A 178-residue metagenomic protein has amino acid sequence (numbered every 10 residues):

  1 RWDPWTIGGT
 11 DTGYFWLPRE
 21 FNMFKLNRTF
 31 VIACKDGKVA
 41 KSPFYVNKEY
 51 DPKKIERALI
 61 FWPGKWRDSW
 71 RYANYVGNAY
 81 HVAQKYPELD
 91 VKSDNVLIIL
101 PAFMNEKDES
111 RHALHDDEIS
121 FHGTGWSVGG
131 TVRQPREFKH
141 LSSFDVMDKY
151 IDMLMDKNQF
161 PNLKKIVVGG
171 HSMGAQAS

Functional and structural regions predicted by a protein language model:
R1-A58, W66, W70-L97, F121 (+4 more regions): A domain-start/cap signature at the N-terminus of enzymes
M23, M104, M147, M153-M155 (+1 more regions): Detector for methionine-enriched segments
K65, P101-E106: Short beta-to-alpha linker loops that shape the active-site pocket of alpha/beta-hydrolase fold enzymes
R71, D108-E109, F160-N162: Short, solvent-exposed secondary-structure capping/transition elements
E88-V91, N105, Q159: Glycine-centered secondary-structure boundary/capping sites
N105-S120: Glycine-rich "HGGG/HGxG" loop immediately N-terminal to the catalytic nucleophile of the alpha/beta-hydrolase
F144-K164: Conserved acidic catalytic loop of the alpha/beta-hydrolase fold
